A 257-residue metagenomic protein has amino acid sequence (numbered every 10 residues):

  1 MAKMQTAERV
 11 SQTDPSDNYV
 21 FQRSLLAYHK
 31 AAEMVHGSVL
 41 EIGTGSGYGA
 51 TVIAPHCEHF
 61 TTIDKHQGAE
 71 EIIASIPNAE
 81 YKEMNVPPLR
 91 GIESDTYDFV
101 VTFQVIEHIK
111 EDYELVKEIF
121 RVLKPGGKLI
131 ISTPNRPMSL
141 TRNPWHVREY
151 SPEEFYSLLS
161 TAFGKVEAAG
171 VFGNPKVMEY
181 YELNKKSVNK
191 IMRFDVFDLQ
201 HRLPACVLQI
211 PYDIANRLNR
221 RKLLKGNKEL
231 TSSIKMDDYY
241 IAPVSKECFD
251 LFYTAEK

Functional and structural regions predicted by a protein language model:
M1-D95, F99-F103, Y113-V116, P152 (+5 more regions): Conserved N-terminal segment of class I S-adenosyl-L-methionine
I53, I119, L159: Class I S-adenosylmethionine-dependent transferase superfamily signal
Q104-H108: A short His-aromatic
Y113-P125: A short glycine-rich, Lys/Arg-flanked "PGG" loop and its adjoining helix->strand segment in the class I
G127-T133: Conserved beta-strand signature within the Rossmann-like core of class I S-adenosyl-L-methionine
S139-L158: Acceptor-substrate binding/catalytic loop of class I
F163-P175: Conserved S-adenosyl-L-methionine
S187-V188, M192-R220: A conserved mid-domain beta-alpha-beta active-site/ligand-binding segment of alpha/beta enzyme cores
